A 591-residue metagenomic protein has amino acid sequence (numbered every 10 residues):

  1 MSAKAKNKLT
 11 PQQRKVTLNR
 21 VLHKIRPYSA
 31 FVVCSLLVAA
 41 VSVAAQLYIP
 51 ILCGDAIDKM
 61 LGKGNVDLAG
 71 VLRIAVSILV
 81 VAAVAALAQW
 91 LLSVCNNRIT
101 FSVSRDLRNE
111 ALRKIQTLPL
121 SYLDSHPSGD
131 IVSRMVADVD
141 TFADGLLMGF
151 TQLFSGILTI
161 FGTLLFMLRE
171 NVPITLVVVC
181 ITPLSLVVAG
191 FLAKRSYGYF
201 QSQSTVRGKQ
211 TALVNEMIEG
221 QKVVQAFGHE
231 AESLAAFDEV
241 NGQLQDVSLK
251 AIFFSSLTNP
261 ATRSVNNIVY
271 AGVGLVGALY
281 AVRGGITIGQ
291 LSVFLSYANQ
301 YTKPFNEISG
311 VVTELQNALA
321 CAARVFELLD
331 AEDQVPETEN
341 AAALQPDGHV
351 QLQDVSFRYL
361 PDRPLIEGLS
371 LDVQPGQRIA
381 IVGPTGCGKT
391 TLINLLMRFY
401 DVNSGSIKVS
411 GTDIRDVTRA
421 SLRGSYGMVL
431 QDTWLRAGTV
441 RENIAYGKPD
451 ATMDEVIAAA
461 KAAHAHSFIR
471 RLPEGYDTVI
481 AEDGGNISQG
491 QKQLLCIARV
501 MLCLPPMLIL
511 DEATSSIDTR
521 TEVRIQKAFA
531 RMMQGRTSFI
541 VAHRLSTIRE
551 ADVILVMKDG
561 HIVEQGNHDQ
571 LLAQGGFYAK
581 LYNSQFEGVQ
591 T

Functional and structural regions predicted by a protein language model:
M1-Q46, L61-A75, L92-N96, T100 (+8 more regions): Membrane-integrated ABC transporters
S2-P11, F101, N109-S133, A137-V139 (+6 more regions): Short intracellular "coupling" helices and adjacent cytoplasmic loop segments at the cytosolic face of multi-pass
R26, L37, I49, G70 (+6 more regions): Hydrophobic alpha-helical transmembrane segments of ABC transporter permease domains
P27, L120-S121, A137-L146, F150 (+6 more regions): An intracellular "coupling" helix at the cytosolic face of ABC transporter transmembrane type-1 domains
V32-A88, L168-P173, G284-I288: Transmembrane helix-loop-helix hairpins at lipid-water interfaces of multipass membrane proteins, especially the type-1
S77-A85, Q89, T182-A189, S255-V269 (+2 more regions): Hydrophobic alpha-helical segments in the permease module
H229, F253, Y270, Q300-L328: Cytosolic ends of transmembrane helices, especially the final helix of ABC transmembrane type-1 domains
E337, A343-T591: ABC-type nucleotide-binding domain
